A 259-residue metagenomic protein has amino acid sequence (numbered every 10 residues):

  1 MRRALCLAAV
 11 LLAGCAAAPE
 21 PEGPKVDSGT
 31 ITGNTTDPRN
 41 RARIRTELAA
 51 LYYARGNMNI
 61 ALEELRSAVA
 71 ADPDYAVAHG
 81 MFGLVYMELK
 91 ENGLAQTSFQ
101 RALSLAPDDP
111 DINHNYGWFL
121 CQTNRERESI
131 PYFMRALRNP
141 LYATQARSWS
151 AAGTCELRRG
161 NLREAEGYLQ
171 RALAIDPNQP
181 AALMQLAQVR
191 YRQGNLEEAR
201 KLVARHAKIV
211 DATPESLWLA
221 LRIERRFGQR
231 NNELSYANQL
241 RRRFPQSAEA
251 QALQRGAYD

Functional and structural regions predicted by a protein language model:
G14-G33: Bacterial Sec signal peptide processing site at the extreme N-terminus
D37, A71, L105-A106, N139-L141 (+3 more regions): Structural marker of alpha-solenoid helical repeat scaffolds
R41, Y75, D109, A143-Q145 (+3 more regions): Residue-level recognition of tetratricopeptide repeat
E47, M81, N115, W149-A151 (+3 more regions): Canonical tetratricopeptide repeat
